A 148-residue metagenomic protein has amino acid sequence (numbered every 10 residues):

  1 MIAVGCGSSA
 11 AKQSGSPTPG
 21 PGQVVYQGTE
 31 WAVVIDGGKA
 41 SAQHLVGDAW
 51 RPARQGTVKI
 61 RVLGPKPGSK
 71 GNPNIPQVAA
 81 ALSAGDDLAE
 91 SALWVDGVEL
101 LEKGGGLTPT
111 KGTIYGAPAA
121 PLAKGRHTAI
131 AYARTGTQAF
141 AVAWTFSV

Functional and structural regions predicted by a protein language model:
A3-G5: C-terminal motif of bacterial Sec signal peptides marking the signal peptidase cleavage site
G7-S9: Bacterial signal peptide processing site
S14-G37: Post-signal peptide N-terminal segment of mature Sec-exported envelope proteins
G22, Q55-G56, P67-K70, L88 (+1 more regions): Glycine-centered loop/turn motifs
Y26-Q27, I35-D36, V46, V95 (+1 more regions): Structural motif
E30-A32, W50, E99-L100, A139: Short, solvent-exposed loop/turn motifs
I35-G38, H44-N74: Short, compositionally biased P/S/T/A/G/V-rich stretches that sit at domain boundaries
A79-V148: Long, low-complexity serine/threonine/glycine- and acidic-rich segments characteristic of extracellular
